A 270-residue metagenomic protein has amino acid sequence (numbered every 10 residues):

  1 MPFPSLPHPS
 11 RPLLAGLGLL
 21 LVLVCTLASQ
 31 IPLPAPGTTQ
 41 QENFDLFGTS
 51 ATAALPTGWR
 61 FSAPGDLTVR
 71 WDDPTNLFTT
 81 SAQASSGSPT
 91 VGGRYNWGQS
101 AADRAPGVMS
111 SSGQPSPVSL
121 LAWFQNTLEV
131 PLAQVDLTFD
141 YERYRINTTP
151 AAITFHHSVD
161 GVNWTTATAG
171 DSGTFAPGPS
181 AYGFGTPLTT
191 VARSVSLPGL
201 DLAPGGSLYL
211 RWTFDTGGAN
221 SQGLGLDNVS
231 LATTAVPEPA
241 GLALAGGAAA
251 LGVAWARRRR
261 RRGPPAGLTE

Functional and structural regions predicted by a protein language model:
F3-L17, A240: Bacterial N-terminal signal peptides that target proteins for export
A15-T26, A250: Bacterial N-terminal signal peptides
C25-L46, P239: Boundary/junction segments of secreted and surface-exposed precursor proteins
Q41, Q114-P115, E129-L132, F139-E142 (+1 more regions): Terminal, low-complexity interaction segments
G65-V130: Surface-exposed, low-complexity/disordered Ser/Thr/Gly/Pro/Asn-rich loops and linkers
E142-P150: Extended, low-complexity, turn-rich repeat/linker tracts enriched in Gly/Pro/Ser/Thr and Asp/Glu that occur
E238-R257: A short, hydrophobic C-terminal helix/tail in secreted or cell-surface proteins
V253-E270: C-terminal membrane-anchoring or membrane-association module
